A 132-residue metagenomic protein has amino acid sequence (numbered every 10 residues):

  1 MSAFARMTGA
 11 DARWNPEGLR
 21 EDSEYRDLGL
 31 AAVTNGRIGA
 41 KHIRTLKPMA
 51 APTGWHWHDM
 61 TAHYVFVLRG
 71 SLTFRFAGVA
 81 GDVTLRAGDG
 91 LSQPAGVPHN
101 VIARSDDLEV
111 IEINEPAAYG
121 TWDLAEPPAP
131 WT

Functional and structural regions predicted by a protein language model:
M1-K47, T121-T132: A short, N-terminal "cap"/entry segment at the start of jelly-roll beta-barrel domains of the cupin/DSBH fold
E17, A51-D59, F76, V83-T84 (+1 more regions): Short histidine-centered beta-strand/loop micro-motifs that create catalytic or ligand/metal-coordination sites
T34, G81, N100, Y119: Flexible, glycine-rich phosphate/dinucleotide-binding loops and adjacent beta-alpha linkers at cofactor/substrate
I38-K41, S92, S105-W122: A short hydrophobic beta-strand segment most commonly corresponding to one strand of the jelly-roll/cupin
H42-R44, D89, H99: Hydrophobic/aromatic beta-strand elements that line small-molecule binding cavities or substrate pockets in beta-rich
H42-T45, W57-G78, I113-P116: Short, conserved beta-strand element in jelly-roll/cupin
M60, V79, V97-P98, D106-D107: A generic "binding-loop/recognition-motif" signal
G78-G96: Short acidic-glycine-tyrosine-enriched beta hairpin
